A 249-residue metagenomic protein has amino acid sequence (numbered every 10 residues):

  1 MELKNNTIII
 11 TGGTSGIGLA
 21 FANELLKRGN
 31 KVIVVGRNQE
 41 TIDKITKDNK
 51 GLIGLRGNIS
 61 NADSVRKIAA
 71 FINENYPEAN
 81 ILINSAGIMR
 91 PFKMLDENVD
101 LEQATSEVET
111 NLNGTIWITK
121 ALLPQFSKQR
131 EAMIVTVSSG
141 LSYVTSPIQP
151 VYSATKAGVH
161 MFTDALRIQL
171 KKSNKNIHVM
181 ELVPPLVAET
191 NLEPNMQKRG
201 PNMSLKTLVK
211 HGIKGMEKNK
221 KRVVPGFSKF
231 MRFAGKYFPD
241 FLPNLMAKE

Functional and structural regions predicted by a protein language model:
T14-S15: Conserved glycine-rich cofactor-binding loop
R28-D43: Conserved glycine-rich Rossmann-like NAD(P)H-binding loop of the short-chain dehydrogenase/reductase
R56-K67: The beta1-alpha1 cofactor-binding region of Rossmann-like NAD(H)/NADP(H)-dependent oxidoreductases
R66, M89-T105, I148: Conserved mid-core segment of classical short-chain dehydrogenase/reductases
T119, T155: Active-site helix of classical SDR
S139: Residue(s) in the substrate-gating loop at a strand-loop-helix junction that position the organic substrate next
I168-G226: SDR active-site lid
